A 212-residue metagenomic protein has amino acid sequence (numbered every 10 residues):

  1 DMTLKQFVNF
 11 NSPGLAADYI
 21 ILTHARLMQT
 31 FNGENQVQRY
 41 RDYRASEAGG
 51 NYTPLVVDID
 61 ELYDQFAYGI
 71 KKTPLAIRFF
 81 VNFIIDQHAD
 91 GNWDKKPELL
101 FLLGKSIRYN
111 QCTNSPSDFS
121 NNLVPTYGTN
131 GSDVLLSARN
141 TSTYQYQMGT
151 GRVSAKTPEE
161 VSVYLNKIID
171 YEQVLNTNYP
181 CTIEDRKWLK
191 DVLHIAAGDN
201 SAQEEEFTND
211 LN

Functional and structural regions predicted by a protein language model:
D1-N212: Cysteine-dependent hydrolase recognition
